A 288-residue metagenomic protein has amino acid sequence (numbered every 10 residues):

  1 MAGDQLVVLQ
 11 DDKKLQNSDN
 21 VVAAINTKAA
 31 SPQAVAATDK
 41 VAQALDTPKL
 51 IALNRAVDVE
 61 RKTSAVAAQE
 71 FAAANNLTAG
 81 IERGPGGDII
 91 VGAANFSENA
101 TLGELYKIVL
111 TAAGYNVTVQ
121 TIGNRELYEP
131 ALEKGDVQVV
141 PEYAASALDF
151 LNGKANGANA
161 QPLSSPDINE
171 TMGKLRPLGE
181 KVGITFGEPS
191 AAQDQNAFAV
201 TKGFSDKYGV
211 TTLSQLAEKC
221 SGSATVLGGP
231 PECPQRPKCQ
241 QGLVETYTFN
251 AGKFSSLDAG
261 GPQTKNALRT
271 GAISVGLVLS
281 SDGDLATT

Functional and structural regions predicted by a protein language model:
M1-Q10, L15-Q16, P141-A160, T171-K174 (+1 more regions): A ligand-binding cleft/hinge motif common to bilobed small-molecule-binding domains
A2-D39, G183-T185, S190-Q193, D258 (+1 more regions): Periplasmic-binding protein-like
K13-V21, A29-I89, S97-N99, E232-F249: An extracytoplasmic/periplasmic, membrane-proximal ligand-sensing/linker region
K14-L15, K28-S31, F96-N99, E126 (+5 more regions): Solvent-exposed loop/turn segments at secondary-structure junctions within structured extracellular/periplasmic domains
T27-S31, D39, Q43-P48, S164-V226: A conserved helix-loop-strand patch within extracytoplasmic ligand-binding domains of the periplasmic binding
D39, Q43-L50, D58, A73-L77 (+8 more regions): Sec-exported extracytoplasmic/periplasmic mature domains
K62-E70, D88-T118, I122, S190-T270 (+1 more regions): Bilobed "Venus flytrap"/periplasmic-binding protein-like clamshell domains and structurally analogous long
P130-A192: N-terminal segment of the mature folded domain
